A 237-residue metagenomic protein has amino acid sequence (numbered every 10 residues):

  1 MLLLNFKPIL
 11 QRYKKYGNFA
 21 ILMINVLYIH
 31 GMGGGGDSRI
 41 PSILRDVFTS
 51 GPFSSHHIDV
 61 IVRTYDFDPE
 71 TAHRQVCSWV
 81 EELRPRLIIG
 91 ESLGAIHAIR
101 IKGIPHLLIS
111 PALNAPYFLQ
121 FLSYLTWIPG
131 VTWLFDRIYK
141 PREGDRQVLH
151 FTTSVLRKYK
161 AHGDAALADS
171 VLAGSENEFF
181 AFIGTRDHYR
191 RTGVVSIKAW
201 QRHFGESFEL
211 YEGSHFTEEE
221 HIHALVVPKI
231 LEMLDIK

Functional and structural regions predicted by a protein language model:
M1-L22: N-terminal amphipathic/basic-hydrophobic helices that include classical n-h-c signal peptides and signal-anchor
I24-E82: Active-site catalytic motif of lipid deacylating hydrolases and related acyltransferases
L27-M32, I89, F182-G184: Short hydrophobic segments within beta-strands
D37-R45, A98, G193-I197: Short, highly selective alpha-helical patches that border small-molecule cofactor pockets in redox/cofactor-processing
I89-A98: Gly/Ala-rich beta-loop-alpha elbow adjacent to hydrolase catalytic centers
I101: Aromatic pocket-lining residues of Rossmann-like dinucleotide-binding sites
P105-I236: The alpha/beta-hydrolase serine catalytic core
